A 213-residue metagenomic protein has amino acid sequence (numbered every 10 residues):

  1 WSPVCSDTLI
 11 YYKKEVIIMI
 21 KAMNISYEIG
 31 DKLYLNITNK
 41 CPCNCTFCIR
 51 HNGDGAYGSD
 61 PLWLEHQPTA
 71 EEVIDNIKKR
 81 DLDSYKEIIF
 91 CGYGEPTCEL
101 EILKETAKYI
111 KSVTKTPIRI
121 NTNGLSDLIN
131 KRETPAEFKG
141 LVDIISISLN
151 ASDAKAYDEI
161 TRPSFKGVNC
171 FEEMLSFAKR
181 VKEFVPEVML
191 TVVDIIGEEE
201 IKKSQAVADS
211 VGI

Functional and structural regions predicted by a protein language model:
A22-P68: Canonical Radical SAM [4Fe-4S] cluster-binding loop centered on the CxxxCxxC motif and its immediate flanking residues
L35, I88-F90, Y157: Generic structural signal for conserved hydrophobic packing positions in ordered secondary structure
H51-I89, E101: Conserved alpha-helical substructure of the radical SAM core
K78, Y93-I213: Conserved AdoMet/S-adenosylmethionine-binding subsite of the radical SAM
